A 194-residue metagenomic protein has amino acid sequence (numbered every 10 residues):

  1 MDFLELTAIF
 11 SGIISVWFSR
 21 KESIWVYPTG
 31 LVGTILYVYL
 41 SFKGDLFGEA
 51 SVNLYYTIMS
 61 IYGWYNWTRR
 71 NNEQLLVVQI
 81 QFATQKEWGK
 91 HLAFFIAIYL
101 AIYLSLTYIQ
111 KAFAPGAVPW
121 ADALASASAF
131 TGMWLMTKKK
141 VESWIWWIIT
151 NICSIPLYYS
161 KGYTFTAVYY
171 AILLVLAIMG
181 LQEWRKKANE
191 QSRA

Functional and structural regions predicted by a protein language model:
M1-E22, V26, R70-Q74, Q81-A194: Polytopic alpha-helical membrane-helix bundles and their juxtamembrane interface segments in multi-pass membrane
L6, L31, N53-L54: Alpha-helical transmembrane segments in multi-pass membrane proteins
I24-W25, Y37-V52: Helix-loop junctions on the outward
G30-S41, T57-M59: Hydrophobic alpha-helical transmembrane segments of multi-pass membrane proteins
G33, G48-S51, N66, F165: Short, flexible micro-motifs
G44, Y56-M59, L75-F82: Interfacial loop at the N-terminal end of multi-pass membrane proteins
E49-I58, Y170: Individual alpha-helical transmembrane segments in multi-pass integral membrane proteins
Y55-E73: Membrane-water interface of transmembrane alpha-helices
